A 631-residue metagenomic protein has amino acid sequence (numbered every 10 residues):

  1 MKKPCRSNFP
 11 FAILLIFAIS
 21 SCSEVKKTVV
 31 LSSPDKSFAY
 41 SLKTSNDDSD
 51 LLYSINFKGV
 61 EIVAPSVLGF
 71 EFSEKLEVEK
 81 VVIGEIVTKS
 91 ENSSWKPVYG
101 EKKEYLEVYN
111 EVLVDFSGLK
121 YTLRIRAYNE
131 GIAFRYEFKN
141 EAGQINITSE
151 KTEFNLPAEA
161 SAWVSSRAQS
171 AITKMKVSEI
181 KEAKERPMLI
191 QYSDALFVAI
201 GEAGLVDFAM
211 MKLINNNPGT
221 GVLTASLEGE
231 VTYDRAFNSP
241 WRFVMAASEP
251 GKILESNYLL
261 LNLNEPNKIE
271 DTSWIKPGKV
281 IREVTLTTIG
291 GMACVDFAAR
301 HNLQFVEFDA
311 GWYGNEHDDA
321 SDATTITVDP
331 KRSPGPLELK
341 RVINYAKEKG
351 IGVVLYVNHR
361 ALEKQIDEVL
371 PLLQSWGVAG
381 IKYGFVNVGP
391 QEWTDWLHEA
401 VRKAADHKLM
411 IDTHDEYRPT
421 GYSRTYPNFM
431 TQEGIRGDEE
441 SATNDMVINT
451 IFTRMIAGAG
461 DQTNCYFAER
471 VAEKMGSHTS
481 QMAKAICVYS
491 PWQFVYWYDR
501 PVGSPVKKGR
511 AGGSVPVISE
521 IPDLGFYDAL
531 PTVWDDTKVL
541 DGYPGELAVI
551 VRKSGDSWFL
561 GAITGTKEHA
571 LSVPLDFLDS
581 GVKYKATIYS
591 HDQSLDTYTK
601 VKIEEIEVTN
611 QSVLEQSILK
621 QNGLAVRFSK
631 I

Functional and structural regions predicted by a protein language model:
K2-F11: Bacterial N-terminal signal peptides that target proteins for export
S20-S21: C-terminal motif of bacterial Sec signal peptides marking the signal peptidase cleavage site
K26-N264, T597: N-terminal accessory beta-strand-rich subdomains and adjacent acidic, glycine-rich linkers that precede catalytic cores
F237-F305, D309: An acidic-aromatic substrate-binding cleft motif
G311-S477, Q481-M482: Aromatic- and carboxylate-enriched substrate-binding clefts and catalytic-loop regions of carbohydrate-active enzymes
K474-S554: Glycine-rich, aromatic-lined ligand/substrate-binding cores of catalytic and carbohydrate-binding domains
Y543-S580, L624-A625: Carbohydrate-binding surface patches
E605-I631: C-terminal beta-strand-rich structural cap/linker in extracellular carbohydrate-active enzymes
